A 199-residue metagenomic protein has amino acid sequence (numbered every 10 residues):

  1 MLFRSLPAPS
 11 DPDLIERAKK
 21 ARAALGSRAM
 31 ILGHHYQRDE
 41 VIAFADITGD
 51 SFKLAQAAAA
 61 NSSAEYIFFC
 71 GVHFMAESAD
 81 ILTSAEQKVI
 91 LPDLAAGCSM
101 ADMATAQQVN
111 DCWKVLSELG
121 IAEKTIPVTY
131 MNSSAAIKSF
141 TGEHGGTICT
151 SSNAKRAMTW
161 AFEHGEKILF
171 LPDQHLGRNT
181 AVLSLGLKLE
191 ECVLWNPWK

Functional and structural regions predicted by a protein language model:
M1-L2: Short, small-residue-biased leader/transition segments that mark boundaries at the very start of proteins
A18: Aromatic/hydrophobic pocket-lining residues that form π-stacking "cages" and hydrophobic walls in ligand
A21, L25, M30, R38 (+2 more regions): Acidic/Gly/His-enriched mid-domain segments of enzyme catalytic cores or analogous surface patches that mediate
L169: A short beta-strand/loop micro-motif in the catalytic core of glycosyltransferases that engages the nucleotide-sugar
